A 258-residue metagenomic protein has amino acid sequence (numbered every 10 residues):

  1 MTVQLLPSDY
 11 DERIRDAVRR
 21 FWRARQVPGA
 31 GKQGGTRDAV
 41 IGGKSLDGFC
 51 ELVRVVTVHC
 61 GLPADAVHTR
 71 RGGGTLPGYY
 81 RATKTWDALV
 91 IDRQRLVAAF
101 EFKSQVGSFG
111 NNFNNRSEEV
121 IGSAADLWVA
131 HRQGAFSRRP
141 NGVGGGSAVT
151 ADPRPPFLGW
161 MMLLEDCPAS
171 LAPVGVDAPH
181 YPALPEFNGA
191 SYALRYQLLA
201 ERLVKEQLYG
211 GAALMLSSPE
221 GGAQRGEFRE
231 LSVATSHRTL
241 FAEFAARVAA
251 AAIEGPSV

Functional and structural regions predicted by a protein language model:
M1-L76, V258: Interdomain/boundary linker segments immediately adjacent to catalytic/signaling cores
Q4-D16, F187-V258: Charged, low-complexity C-terminal accessory regions
G42-F49, R81, N112, R116-E119: Phosphate/oxyanion-binding active-site loops and adjacent basic polyanion-contact surfaces
R71-A88: Charged, often glycine-rich, active-site loop that binds/positions anionic groups
G74-L76, K103-N115: Short helix/strand-bridging catalytic loops that position acidic/His residues to coordinate divalent metals and engage
A82, L89-A99: Active-site beta-strand-loop-beta-strand hairpin of nuclease catalytic cores that positions key catalytic residues
D87, V97, P156-L158: Conserved acidic residues
G110-G222, G226: Acidic, metal/cofactor-coordinating or nucleic-acid-engaging core segments within structured domains
